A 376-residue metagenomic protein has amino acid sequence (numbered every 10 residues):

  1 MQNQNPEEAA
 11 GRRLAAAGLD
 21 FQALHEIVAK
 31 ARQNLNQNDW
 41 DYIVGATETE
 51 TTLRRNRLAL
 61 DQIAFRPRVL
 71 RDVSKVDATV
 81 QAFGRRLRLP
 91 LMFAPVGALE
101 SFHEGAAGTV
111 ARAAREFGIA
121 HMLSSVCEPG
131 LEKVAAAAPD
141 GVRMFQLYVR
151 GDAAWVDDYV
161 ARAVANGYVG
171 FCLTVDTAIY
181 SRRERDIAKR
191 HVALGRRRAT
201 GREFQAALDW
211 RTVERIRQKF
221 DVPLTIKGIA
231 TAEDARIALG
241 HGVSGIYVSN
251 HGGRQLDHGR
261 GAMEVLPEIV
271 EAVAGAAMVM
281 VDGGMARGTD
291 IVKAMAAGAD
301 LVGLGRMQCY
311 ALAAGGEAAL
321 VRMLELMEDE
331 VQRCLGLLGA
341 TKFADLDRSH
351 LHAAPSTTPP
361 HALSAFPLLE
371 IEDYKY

Functional and structural regions predicted by a protein language model:
Q2-G84, R183, R190-L208, D345-L346 (+1 more regions): An N-cap/entry alpha-helix motif that binds or orients negatively charged groups
A64, T79-Q81, P90-A94, A120-S124 (+2 more regions): Short, conserved beta-strand segments within well-ordered enzyme catalytic domains that often line or immediately flank
L87-L131: Glycine-rich active-site/cofactor-binding loop and its immediate structural neighborhood
M92-A98, G141-Y148, R198: Short, basic, glycine/proline-bearing loop/turn elements
A98, A111-R112, A136-A137, G151-V281 (+1 more regions): Alpha/beta enzyme core
R115-A137, G141-V156: A gly/proline- and charged-residue-enriched helix-loop-helix capping module
K293-L320, A353-S356, E370-Y376: A compact, surface-exposed functional segment
E317-L346, L351-T358: Internal helix-turn-beta structural module
